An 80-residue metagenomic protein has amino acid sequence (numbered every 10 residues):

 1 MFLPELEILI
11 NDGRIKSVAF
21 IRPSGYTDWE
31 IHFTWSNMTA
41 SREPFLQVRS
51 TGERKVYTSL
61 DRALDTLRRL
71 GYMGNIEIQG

Functional and structural regions predicted by a protein language model:
M1, F20-P23: A charge-rich, low-complexity, intrinsically flexible signal that marks solvent-exposed coils, linkers, repeats
M1-R14: Negatively charged, low-complexity tracts enriched in Asp/Glu with abundant Ser/Thr
P23-G52, M73, G80: Short aromatic-glycine-(Arg/Gly/Cys) micro-motifs in beta-strand/loop hairpins
R54-G80: Short, compact, well-ordered microdomains
